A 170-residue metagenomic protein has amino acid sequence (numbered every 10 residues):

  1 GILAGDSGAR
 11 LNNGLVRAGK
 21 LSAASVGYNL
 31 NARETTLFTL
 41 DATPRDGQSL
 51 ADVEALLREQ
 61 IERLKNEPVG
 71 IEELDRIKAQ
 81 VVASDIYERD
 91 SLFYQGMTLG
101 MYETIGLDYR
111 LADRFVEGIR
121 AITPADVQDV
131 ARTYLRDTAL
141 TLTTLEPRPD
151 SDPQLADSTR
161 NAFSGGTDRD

Functional and structural regions predicted by a protein language model:
G1, E59-R63, D129, T133: A generic structural signal for well-ordered alpha-helical segments enriched in polar/charged residues
G1-G8, D168-D170: His/Glu-based metal-binding/catalytic segments typifying zinc-dependent metallopeptidases
D6, I122, D137: Residue-level signal for short amphipathic helical patches enriched in basic/charged and nearby hydrophobic residues
N12-A121, L140-E146, P153-D157: M16 family metallopeptidases and their MPP-like homologs
D126-E146: Bilobed periplasmic-binding protein-like "clamshell/Venus-flytrap" ligand-binding domains
P153, S164-D170: N-terminal pre-domain segments of enzymes
S158-A162: Short secondary-structure boundary/capping segments
